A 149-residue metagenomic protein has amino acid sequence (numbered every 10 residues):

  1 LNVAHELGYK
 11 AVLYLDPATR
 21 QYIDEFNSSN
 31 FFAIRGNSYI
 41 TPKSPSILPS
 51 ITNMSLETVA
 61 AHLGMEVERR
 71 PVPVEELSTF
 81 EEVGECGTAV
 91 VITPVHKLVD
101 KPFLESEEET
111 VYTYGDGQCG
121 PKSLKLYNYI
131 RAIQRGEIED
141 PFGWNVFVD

Functional and structural regions predicted by a protein language model:
L1-V12: Short, basic/aromatic recognition patches
L15-D149: Conserved catalytic-core subdomain
